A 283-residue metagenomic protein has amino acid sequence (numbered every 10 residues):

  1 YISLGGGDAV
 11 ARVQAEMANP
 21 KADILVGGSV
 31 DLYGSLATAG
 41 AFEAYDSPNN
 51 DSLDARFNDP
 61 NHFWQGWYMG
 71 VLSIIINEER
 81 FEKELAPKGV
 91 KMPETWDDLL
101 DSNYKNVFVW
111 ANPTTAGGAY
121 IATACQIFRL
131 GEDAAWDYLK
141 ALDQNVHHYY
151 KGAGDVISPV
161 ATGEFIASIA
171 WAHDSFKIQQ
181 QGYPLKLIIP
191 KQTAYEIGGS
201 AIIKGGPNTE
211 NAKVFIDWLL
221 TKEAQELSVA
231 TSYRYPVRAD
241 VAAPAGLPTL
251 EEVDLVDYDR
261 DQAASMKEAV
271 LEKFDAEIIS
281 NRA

Functional and structural regions predicted by a protein language model:
I2-G5, I189: Residue-level recognition of beta-strand->loop/alpha-helix junctions
L4-A11, P20-E164: Extracytoplasmic ligand-binding site segments that recognize negatively charged/polar headgroups
D31-S35, A161, F165-P184: A ligand-binding cleft/hinge motif common to bilobed small-molecule-binding domains
S52-A55, G70, Y138-D143, Y149-Y150 (+1 more regions): Periplasmic-binding protein-like
I75-R80, A124, I197-T209, L227-S228: A bilobed periplasmic-binding-protein/Venus flytrap-type ligand-binding module shared by bacterial periplasmic
Y104-A111, L219-V241: Periplasmic-binding protein-like
A134, Y138, P207-L219, L227-A230: Short amphipathic alpha-helical coupling segments at ligand-binding clamshell hinges and other catalytic/signaling
A245-A283: Extracellular/periplasmic bilobal clamshell ligand-binding domains
